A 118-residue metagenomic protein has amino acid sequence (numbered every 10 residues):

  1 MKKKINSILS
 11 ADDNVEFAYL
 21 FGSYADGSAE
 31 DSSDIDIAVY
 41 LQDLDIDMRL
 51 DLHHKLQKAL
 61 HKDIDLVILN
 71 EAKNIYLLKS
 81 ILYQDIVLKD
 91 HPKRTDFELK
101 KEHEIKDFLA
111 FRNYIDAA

Functional and structural regions predicted by a protein language model:
M1-N14, D26-G27, Q42-A118: Catalytic core of pol beta-like nucleotidyltransferases
E16-Y24: Short gly/ser-rich loop at a beta-strand->alpha-helix junction or flexible surface loop bordering the NTP-binding
E30-S33: Short glycine/proline-enriched turns and hinge-like loops at secondary-structure junctions
I35-Y40: Helix-adjacent hinge/juxtasegments
